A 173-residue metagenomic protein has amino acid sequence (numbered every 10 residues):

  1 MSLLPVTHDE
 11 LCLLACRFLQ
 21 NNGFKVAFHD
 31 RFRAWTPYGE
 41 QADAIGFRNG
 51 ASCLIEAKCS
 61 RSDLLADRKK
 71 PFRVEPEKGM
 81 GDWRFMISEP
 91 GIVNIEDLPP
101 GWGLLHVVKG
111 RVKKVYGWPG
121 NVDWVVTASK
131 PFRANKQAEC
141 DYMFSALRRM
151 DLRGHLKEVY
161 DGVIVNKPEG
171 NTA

Functional and structural regions predicted by a protein language model:
M1-L4, E56-K58: Glycine-rich phosphate-binding "P-loop"
S2-G23, E96-A173: Non-catalytic C-terminal interaction segments of nucleic acid-processing enzymes
Q20-P37: A short acidic/basic microdomain associated with nuclease active sites
F32, I45, K58: Anionic group-transfer/hydrolysis microenvironments
P37-G39, D97: Short solvent-exposed loop/turn micro-motifs enriched in small/polar/acidic residues
E40-L54: Active-site beta-strand-loop-beta-strand hairpin of nuclease catalytic cores that positions key catalytic residues
S52, K58-V107: Catalytic cores of nucleic-acid endonucleases
